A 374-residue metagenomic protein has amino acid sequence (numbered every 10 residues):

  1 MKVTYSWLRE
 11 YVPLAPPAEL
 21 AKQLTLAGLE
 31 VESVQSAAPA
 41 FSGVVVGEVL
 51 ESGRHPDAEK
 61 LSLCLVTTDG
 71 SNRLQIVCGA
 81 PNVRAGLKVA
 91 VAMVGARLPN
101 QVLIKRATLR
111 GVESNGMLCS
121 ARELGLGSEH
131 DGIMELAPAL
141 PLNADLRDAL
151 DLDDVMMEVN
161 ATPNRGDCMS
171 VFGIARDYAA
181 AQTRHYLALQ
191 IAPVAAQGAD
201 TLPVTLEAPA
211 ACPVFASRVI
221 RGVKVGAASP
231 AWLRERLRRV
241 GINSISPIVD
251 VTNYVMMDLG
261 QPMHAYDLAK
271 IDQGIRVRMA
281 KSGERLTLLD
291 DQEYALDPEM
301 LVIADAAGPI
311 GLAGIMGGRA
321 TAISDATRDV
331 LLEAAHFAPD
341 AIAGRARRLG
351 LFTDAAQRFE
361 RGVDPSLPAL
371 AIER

Functional and structural regions predicted by a protein language model:
M1-G198, L331, R347-G350, D354 (+3 more regions): Phosphate-backbone binding interfaces of nucleic-acid-interacting proteins
T4-Y5, K22, A27, S62 (+2 more regions): Glycine/proline-enriched, intrinsically flexible loops and inter-domain linkers
A38, C78-P81, K105-L109, A144-A149 (+8 more regions): A generic local secondary-structure boundary/capping motif
E48-Q75, R234-E235, T252-A320: Conserved mixed alpha/beta core segments that line enzyme active sites in large multi-domain catalysts
L61, S71-N72, A85-L87, E113-N115 (+9 more regions): Short coil/turn connectors at secondary-structure junctions
I76, A85-L87, P99-Q101, G127-E129 (+10 more regions): Short helix/loop capping segments that flank catalytic or ligand/cofactor-binding pockets
R122-E123, E129-D131, P138, G226-A227 (+1 more regions): Conserved catalytic alpha/beta cores of large enzymes that bind or transform nucleotide phosphates and polynucleotides
L142-A161, D200-R239, P339-F359: Residues forming anionic-ligand binding surfaces in small-molecule and nucleic-acid pockets of primarily soluble enzymes
